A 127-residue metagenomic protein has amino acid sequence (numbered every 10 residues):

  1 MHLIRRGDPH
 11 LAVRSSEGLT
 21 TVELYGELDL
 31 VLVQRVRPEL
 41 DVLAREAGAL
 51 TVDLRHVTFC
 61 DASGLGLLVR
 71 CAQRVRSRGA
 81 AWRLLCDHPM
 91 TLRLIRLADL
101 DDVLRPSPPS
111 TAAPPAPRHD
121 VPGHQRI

Functional and structural regions predicted by a protein language model:
M1-C60, R70-I127: STAS-like cytosolic regulatory interaction modules
